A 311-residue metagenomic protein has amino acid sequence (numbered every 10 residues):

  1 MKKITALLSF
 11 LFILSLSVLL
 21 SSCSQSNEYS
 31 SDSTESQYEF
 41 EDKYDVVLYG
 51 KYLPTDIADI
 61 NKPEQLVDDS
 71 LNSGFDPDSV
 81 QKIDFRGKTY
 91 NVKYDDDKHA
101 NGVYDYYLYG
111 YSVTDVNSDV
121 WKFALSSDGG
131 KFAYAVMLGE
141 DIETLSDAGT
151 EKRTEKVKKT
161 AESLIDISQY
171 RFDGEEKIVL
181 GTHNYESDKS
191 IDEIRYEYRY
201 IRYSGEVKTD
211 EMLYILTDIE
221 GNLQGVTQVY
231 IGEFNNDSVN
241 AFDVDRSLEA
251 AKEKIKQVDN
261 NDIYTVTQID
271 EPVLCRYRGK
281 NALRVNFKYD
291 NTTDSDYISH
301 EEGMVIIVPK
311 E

Functional and structural regions predicted by a protein language model:
M1-I4: Positively charged n-region of N-terminal signal peptides that target proteins for export
L7-L14: Sec-dependent N-terminal signal peptides
V18-S22: C-terminal motif of bacterial Sec signal peptides marking the signal peptidase cleavage site
C23-R195, Y200-S204, V229-V239: Preferential activation on post-signal-peptide N-terminal prodomains/segments of secreted or lumenal proteins
D115-E140, V207-V229, N291-E311: A short, surface-exposed beta-strand/turn
N184-D218, T267-L274, L283: Aromatic/basic-lined ligand-recognition segments that form π-stacking hydrophobic pockets flanked by Lys/Arg to engage
N184-Y185, D262-P309: An exposure/low-complexity boundary signal
I215-L216, E220-R284: Charged, low-complexity helical/coil segments in non-catalytic cytosolic or luminal regions
